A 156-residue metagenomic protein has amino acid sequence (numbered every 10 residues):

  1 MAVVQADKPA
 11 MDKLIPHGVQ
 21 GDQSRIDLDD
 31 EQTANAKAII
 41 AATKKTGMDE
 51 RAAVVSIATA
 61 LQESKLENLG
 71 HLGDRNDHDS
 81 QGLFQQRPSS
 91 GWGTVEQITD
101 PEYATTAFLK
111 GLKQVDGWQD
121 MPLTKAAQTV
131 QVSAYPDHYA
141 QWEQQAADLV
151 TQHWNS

Functional and structural regions predicted by a protein language model:
M1-Q5: Hydrophobic single-pass membrane-targeting/anchoring helices
D7-K65, H153-S156: Export/targeting segments at the very N-terminus of extracytoplasmic proteins
L14-D27, A38, S64-L123: Peptidoglycan-targeting cell-wall enzymes and recognition modules
T46, S90-W92, A134-P136: A generic structural motif
S56, A60, N76-D77, K125 (+1 more regions): Flexible domain-boundary/linker segments
S56-A58, L83-Q85, T129-Q131: Soluble periplasmic/extracytoplasmic beta-strand elements of cell-envelope proteins
I98-S156: Catalytic and binding regions of secreted/periplasmic enzymes and modules that target cell-wall glycans
